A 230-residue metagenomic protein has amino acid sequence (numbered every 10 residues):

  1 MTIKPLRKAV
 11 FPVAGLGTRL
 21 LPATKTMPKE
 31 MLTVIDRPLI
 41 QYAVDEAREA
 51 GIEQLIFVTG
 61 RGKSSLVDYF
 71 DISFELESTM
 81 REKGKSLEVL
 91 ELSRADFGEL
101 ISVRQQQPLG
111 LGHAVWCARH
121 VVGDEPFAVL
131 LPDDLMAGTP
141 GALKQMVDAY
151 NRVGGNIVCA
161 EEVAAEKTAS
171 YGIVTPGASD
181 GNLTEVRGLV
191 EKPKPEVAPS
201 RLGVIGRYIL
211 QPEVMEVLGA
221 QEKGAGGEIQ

Functional and structural regions predicted by a protein language model:
T2-E82, Q105, G141-Q145: N-terminal glycine-rich phosphate-binding loop and ensuing alpha1 helix
P5, G51-I52, G123, R152 (+1 more regions): Short loop/turn motifs at secondary-structure junctions
L16-R19, G62, G112-A114, D134 (+1 more regions): Gly/Ser/Thr-rich beta-alpha loop segments that engage phosphate groups in nucleotides
A23-T24, T168-A169, S200-R201: Short glycine/proline-enriched turns and hinge-like loops at secondary-structure junctions
L39-Y42, H113, I209, E213: Short amphipathic alpha-helical face segments that pack within enzyme cores and frequently flank/anchor catalytic
E75-T79, S86-P176, P212, G219: Conserved beta-loop-beta/alpha segment of the NTase-like Rossmann-fold superfamily that binds/positions NTPs
V147-N151, S179-Q230: Catalytic-core segments of class I nucleotidyltransferases/pyrophosphorylases that form NMP-activated intermediates
